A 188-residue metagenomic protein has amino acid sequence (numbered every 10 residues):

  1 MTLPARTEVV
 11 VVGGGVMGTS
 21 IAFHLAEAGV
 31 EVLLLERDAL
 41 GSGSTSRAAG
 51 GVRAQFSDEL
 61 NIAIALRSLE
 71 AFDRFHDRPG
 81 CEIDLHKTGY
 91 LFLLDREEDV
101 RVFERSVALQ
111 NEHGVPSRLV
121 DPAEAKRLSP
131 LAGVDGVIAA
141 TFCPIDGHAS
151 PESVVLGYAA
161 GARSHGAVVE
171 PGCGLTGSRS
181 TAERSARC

Functional and structural regions predicted by a protein language model:
L3-M17, L33: Beta1/beta-strand and adjacent pyrophosphate-binding region of the FAD-binding site in flavoprotein oxidoreductases
A22, A26, G161: Gly/Ala-rich phosphate-binding loop of Rossmann-like dinucleotide-binding domains, activating on the conserved
A26-S46: Glycine-rich FAD pyrophosphate-binding loop
A28, H113, S164-H165: Conserved dinucleotide-binding and phosphotransfer motif residues
E36, D121-P122, P171-C173: Short loop/edge segments at beta-strand edges and connector loops that shape dinucleotide/nucleotide cofactor-binding
G50-L128: Dinucleotide-binding Rossmann-like beta1-alpha1 core, especially the glycine-rich loop that anchors the ADP
E98, L131-V137, R179-A186: A short, glycine/Asx- and small/polar-enriched loop/turn that sits immediately N-terminal to a beta-strand
T141-C188: Helical element adjacent to the flavin cofactor pocket in flavoenzyme catalytic cores
